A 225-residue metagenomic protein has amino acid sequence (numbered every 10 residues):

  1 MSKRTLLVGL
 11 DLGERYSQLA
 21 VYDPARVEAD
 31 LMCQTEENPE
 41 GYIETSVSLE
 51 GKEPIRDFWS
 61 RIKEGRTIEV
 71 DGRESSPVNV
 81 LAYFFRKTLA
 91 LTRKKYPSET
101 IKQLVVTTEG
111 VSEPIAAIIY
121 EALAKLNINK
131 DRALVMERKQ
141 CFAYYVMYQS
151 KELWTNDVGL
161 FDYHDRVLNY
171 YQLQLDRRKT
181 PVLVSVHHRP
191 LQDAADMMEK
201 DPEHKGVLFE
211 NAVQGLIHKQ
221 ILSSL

Functional and structural regions predicted by a protein language model:
M1-L31, M147-H188: Gly/Thr-rich phosphate-binding beta-strand-loop-beta motif of the actin/hexokinase/Hsp70
Y16, A25-T107, S112, A195-L225: Conserved phosphate-binding loops in N-terminal lobes of ATP-dependent enzymes of the actin/Hsp70/sugar-kinase
E53, I115-A116, V146-Y163, I217 (+1 more regions): N-terminally biased helix-coil "hinge/interface" segments that flank
N79-A90, A117, E137-Y144: Short, contiguous clusters of charged residues that form electrostatic/catalytic patches at enzyme active sites, used
K87, E121, G159-F161: Primarily hydrophobic membrane-targeting regions of prokaryotic envelope proteins
L89-Y96, N127, M147-K151: Structural motif corresponding to the C-terminal cap of alpha-helices
E99-A143: Glycine-rich phosphate-binding loop and adjoining helix at the ATP-binding site of ATP-dependent phosphoryl-transfer
P190-A194: Short coil/turn segments at the loop-to-beta-strand junctions that recur within blades of beta-propeller repeat folds
